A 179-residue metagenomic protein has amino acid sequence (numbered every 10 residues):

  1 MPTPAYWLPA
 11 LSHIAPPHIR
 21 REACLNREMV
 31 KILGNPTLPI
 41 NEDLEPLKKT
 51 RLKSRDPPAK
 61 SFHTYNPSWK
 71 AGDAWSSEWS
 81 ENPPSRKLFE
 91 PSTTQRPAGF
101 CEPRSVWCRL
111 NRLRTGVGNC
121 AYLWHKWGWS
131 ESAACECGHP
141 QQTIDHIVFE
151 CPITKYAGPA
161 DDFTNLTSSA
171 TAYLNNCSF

Functional and structural regions predicted by a protein language model:
M1-T3, V117-Y122, Y156: Short helix-capping/linker segments at secondary-structure and domain boundaries
M1-T37: Non-catalytic, peripheral interaction segments enriched in hydrophobic/basic residues
W7-A10, P16-H18, A98, R109-R112 (+2 more regions): Conserved, well-structured core segments
P17-I19, C24, M29, D43-D56 (+1 more regions): Intrinsically disordered, low-complexity regions
H18, I32, C151-K155, C177: Generic recognition of well-structured, leucine-rich alpha-helical segments and adjacent helix-turn regions within
P39-T50, D162-F179: Charge-dense polyanion-binding interfaces
P57-Q141, L166: Helix/loop segments that flank and initiate small ligand/metal-binding modules
K126-Y173: Short Cys/His-based metal-binding microdomains
